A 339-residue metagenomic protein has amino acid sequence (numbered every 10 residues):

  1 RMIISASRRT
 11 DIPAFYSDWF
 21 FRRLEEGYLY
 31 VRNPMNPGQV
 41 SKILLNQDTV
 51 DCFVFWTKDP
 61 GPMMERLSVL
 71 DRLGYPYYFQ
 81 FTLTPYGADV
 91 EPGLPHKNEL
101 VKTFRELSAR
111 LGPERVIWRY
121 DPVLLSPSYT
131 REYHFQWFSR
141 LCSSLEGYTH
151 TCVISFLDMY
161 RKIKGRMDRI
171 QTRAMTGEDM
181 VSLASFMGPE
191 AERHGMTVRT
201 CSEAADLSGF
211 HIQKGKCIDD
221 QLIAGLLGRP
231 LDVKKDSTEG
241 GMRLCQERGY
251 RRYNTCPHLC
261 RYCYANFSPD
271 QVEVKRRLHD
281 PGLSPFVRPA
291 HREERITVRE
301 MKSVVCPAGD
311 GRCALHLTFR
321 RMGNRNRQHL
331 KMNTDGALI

Functional and structural regions predicted by a protein language model:
R1-V90, K97, K102-P113, P269-N326 (+1 more regions): Conserved Radical SAM active-site core
R9-D11, K58, T82-Y86, D121-V123 (+2 more regions): Active-site beta-loop-alpha junctions enriched in small/polar residues
Y86-L94, P122-E132, M167-M175: Surface-exposed cleft-lining segments at the edges of enzyme active sites
E99-R166, S185-S202: Conserved C-terminal portion of the radical SAM core fold that forms the substrate/S-adenosylmethionine-binding
T149-Y253: Catalytic cores of enzyme domains
R248-S268: Local cysteine-cluster metal-coordination motifs and their immediate loop/turn environment, predominantly Fe-S cluster
H329: Cationic, low-complexity basic patches in intrinsically disordered or flexible, solvent-exposed regions
